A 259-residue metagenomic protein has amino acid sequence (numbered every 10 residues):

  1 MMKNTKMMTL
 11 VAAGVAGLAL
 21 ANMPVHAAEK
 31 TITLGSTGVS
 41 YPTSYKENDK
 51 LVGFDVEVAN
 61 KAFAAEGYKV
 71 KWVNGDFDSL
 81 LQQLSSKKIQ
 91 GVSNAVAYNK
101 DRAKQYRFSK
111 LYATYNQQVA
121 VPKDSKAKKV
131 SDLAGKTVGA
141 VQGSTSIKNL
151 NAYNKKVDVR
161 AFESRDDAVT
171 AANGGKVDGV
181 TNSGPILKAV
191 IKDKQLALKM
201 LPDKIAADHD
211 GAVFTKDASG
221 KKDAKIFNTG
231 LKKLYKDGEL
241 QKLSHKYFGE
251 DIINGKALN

Functional and structural regions predicted by a protein language model:
A27-A95: Extracytoplasmic small-molecule ligand-binding "clamshell" domains of the periplasmic binding protein/Venus flytrap
L34, V39, L51-A62, Q118-R165 (+2 more regions): Bilobed "Venus flytrap"/periplasmic-binding protein-like clamshell domains and structurally analogous long
T37, A113-V121, K188, K192-N228 (+1 more regions): Periplasmic-binding protein-like
V56-A65, S144, A212-D251: Extended ligand-binding regions for polar small-molecule ligands
K69-D132: Acidic, polar ligand-binding/catalytic clefts
K71-Q82, S125, R160-G174, D208: Short helix-initiation/N-cap motifs at beta->coil->alpha
N94-K104, N149-A152, D178-A207: A ligand-binding cleft/hinge motif common to bilobed small-molecule-binding domains
K148-F162, M200-P202, L231-N259: Ligand-binding clefts/hinges and TM-proximal coupling segments of bilobed small-molecule sensing domains
